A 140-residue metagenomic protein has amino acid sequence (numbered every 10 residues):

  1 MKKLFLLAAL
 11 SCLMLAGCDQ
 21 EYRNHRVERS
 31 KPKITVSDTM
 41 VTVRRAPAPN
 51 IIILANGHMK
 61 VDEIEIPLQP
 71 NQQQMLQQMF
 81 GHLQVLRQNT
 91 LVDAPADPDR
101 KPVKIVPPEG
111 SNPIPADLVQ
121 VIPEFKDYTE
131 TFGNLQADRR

Functional and structural regions predicted by a protein language model:
M1-C18: Sec-dependent bacterial lipoprotein signal peptides
C18-R140: Terminal leader/tail segments of proteins
